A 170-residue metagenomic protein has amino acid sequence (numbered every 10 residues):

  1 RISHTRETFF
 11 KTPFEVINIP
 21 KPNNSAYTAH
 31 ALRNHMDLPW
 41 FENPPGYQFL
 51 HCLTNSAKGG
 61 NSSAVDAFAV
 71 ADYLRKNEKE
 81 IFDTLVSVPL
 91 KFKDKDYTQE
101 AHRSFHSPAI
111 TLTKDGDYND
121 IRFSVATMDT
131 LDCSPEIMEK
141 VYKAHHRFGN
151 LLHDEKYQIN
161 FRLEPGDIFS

Functional and structural regions predicted by a protein language model:
S3-S170: Active-site environment of non-heme Fe oxygenases that use a 2-His-1-carboxylate facial triad
